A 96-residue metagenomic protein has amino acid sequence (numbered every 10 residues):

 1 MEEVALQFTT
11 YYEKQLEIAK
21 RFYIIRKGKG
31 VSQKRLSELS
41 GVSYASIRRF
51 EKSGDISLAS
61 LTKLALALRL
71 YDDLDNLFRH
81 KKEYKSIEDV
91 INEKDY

Functional and structural regions predicted by a protein language model:
E3-G28, L77: A short, Lys/Arg-rich alpha-helix, primarily the initiator
K20-L36, D95-Y96: Short basic helix-loop element that most often maps to the first helix and adjoining turn of HTH DNA-binding modules
F22, Q33, Y44, L58-L61: Helix-turn-helix DNA-binding elements, focusing on the entry/boundary residues of the two helices that contact DNA
G30-R48: Short alpha-helical DNA-recognition segment
G54-L66: Short, basic-rich loop-to-helix N-cap that marks the start of a DNA-contacting helix
D75-Y96: Short, charged recognition helix plus adjacent turn of helix-turn-helix-like nucleic-acid-binding domains
